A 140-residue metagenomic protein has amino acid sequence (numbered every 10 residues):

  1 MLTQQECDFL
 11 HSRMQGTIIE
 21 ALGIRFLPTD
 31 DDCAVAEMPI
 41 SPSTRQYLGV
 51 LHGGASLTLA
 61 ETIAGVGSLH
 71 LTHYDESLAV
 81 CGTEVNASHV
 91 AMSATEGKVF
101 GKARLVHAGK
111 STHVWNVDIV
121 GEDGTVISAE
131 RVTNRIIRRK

Functional and structural regions predicted by a protein language model:
M1-K140: Terminal targeting signals and extreme-terminal segments of soluble enzymes
